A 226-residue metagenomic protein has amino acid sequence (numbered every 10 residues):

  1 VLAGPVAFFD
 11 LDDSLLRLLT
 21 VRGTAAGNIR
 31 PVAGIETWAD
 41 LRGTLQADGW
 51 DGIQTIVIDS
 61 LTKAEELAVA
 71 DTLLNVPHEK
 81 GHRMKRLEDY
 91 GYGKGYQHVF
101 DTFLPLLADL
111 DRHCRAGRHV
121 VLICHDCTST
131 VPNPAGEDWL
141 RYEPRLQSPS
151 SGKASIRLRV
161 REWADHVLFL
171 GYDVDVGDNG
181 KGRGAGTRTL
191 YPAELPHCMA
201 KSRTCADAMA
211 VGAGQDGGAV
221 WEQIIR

Functional and structural regions predicted by a protein language model:
V1-A70: Conserved P-loop
V6, A26-P31, N75-H78, Y142 (+1 more regions): Short, low-complexity, polar/charged sequence segments that are solvent-exposed and flexible
V6-F8, V120, V167-F169: Short, well-ordered beta-strand core segments
D51, A116, E162: Structured loop/turn residues at beta-strand edges in well-structured enzyme cores
Q54-I56, R118-H119, H166: Generic beta-strand structural signal
L61-L158: P-loop NTPase motor core
S129-R226: Conserved GTP-binding G-domain of TRAFAC-class P-loop NTPases and closely related GTPase folds
